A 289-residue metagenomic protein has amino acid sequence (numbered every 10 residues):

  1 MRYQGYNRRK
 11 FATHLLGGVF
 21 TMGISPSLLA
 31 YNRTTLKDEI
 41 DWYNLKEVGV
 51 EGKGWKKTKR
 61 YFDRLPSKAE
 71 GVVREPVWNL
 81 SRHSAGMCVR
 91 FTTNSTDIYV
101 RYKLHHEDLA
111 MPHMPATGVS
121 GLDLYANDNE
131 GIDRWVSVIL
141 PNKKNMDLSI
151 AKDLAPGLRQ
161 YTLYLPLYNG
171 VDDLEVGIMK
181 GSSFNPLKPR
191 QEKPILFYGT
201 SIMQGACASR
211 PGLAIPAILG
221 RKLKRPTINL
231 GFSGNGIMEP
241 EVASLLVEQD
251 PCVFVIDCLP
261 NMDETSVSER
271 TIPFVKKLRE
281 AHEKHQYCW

Functional and structural regions predicted by a protein language model:
K10-A30: N-terminal export signals
Y31-R82: Glycan-recognition and processing domains
V77-L187: Extended, charged alpha/beta regions that create polyanion-binding interfaces
N94, G157, Q191, Q249-D250 (+1 more regions): Residue-level preference for short coil/turn positions at secondary-structure junctions
L109-P112, Q204-C207, M262-T265: A generic structural signal for short coil/turn motifs at secondary-structure boundaries
P115, L154-A155, Y161-G236, P240-V247: Serine-esterase "nucleophile elbow" of acetyl-processing enzymes
N235, E239-W289: Alpha-helical cap/lid subdomain in secreted, periplasmic, or secretory-pathway luminal O-acyl-processing enzymes
